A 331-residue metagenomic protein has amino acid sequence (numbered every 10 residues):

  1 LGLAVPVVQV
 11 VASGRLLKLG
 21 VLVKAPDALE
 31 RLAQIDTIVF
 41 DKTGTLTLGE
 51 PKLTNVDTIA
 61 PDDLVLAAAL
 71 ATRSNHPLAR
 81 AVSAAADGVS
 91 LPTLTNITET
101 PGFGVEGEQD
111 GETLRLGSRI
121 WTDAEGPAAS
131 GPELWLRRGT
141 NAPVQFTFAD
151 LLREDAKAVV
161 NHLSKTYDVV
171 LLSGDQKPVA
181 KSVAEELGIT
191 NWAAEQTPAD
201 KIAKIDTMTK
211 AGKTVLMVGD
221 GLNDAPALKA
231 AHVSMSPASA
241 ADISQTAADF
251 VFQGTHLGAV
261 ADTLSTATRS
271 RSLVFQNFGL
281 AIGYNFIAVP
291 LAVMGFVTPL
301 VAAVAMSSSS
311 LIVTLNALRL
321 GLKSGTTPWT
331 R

Functional and structural regions predicted by a protein language model:
L1-K42, L70, L163-T166, V183 (+2 more regions): Hydrophobic alpha-helical transmembrane segments
L3, R15, Q34-T37, P51 (+5 more regions): Short, conserved catalytic or interaction motifs in soluble domains
V21, L29-R31, I38, T45 (+8 more regions): Replace "in large, NTP-powered and nucleic-acid-processing enzymes" with "in large, NTP-powered factors and other
V23, G111, P132, R138-Q276 (+2 more regions): Conserved ATP-binding TGD loop and adjacent catalytic N/P-domain core of P-type ATPases
L29-E30, T47, T54, D200 (+4 more regions): Short gly/pro/ser/thr-enriched loop/turn and capping motifs at secondary-structure boundaries
T45-L46, A142: Hydrophobic "anchor" residues
L53-H162, T166-Y167, K177, E186-K204: P-type ATPase nucleotide-binding
T113-G117, S236-P237, T314: Short hydrophobic-aromatic micro-motifs
